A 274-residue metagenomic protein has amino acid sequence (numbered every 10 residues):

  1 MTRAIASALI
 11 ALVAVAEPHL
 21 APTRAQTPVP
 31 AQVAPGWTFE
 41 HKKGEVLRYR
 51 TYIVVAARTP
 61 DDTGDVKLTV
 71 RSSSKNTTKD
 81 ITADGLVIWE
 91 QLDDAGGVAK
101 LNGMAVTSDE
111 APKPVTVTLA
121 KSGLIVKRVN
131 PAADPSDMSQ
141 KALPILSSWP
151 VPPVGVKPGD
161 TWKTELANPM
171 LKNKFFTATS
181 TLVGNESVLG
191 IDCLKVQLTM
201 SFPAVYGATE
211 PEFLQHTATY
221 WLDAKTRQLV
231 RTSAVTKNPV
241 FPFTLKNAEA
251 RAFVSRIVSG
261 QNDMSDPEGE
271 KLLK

Functional and structural regions predicted by a protein language model:
M1-A4: Positively charged n-region of N-terminal signal peptides that target proteins for export
A6-E17: Bacterial N-terminal signal peptides
V15-T27: Signal peptide processing junction and immediate N-terminal pro/mature segment of secreted/exported proteins
A21, E40, P152-G155, D223: Generic detector of short, well-ordered, non-transmembrane alpha-helical segments enriched in hydrophobic residues
T27-K121, V126-V129, D160-K274: Acidic, serine/threonine-rich low-complexity disordered tracts
P28-A31, M138-S147: Short, structured beta-strand/loop micro-motifs enriched in basic residues and often containing a Trp
V129-A133, D137-M138: Well-structured core secondary-structure elements of compact alpha/beta domains
A133, L143-L146, V151-V154, G159-N168: Predominantly extracellular/secreted and cell-surface proteins with exposed, flexible low-complexity segments
